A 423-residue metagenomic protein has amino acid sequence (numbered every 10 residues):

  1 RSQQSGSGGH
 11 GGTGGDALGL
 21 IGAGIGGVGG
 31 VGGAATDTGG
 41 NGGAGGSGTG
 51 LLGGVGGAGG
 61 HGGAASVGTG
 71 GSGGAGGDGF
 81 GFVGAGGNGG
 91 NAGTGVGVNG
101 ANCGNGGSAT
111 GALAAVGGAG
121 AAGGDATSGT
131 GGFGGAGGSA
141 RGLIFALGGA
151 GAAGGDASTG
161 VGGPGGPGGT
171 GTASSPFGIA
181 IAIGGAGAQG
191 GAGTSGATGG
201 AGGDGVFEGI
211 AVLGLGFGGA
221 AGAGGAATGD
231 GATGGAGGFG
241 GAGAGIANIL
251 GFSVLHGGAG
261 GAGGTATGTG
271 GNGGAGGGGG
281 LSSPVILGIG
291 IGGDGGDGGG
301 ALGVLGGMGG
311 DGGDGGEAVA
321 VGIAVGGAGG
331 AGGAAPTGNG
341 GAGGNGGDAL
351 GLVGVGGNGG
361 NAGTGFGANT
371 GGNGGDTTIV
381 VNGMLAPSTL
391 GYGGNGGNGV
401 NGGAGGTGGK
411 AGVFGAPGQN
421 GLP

Functional and structural regions predicted by a protein language model:
R1-P423: Glycine-centric low-complexity repeats
